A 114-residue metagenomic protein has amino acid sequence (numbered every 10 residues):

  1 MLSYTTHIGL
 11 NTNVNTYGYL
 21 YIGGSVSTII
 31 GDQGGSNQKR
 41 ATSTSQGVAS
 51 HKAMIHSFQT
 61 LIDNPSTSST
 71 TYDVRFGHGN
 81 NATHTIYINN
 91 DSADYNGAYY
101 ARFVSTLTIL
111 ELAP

Functional and structural regions predicted by a protein language model:
M1-S69, D73-P114: Terminal beta-strand-rich extracellular "head" domains that mediate receptor/glycan or other ligand binding
